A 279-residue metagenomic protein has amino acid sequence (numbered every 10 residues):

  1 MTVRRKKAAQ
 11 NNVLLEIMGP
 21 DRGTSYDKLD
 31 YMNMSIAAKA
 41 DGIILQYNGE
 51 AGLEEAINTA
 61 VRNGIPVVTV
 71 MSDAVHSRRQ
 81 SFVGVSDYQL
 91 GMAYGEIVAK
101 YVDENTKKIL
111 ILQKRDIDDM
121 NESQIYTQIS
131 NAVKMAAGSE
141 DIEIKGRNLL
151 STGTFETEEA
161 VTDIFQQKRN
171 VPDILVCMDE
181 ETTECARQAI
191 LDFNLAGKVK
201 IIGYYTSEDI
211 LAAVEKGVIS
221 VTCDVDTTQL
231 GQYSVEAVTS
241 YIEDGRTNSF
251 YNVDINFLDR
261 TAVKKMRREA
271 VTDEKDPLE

Functional and structural regions predicted by a protein language model:
M1-N11, L90-Y94, M120-E143, E156 (+3 more regions): Short, solvent-exposed amphipathic alpha-helices that sit in or adjacent to ligand/effector-binding or catalytic
M1-Q89, A93: Alpha-helical recognition/docking segments in bacterial nutrient-uptake and carbohydrate-utilization systems
A8-T24, K108-I111, V133-F155: Short beta-strand elements in bilobed, periplasmic/extracellular small-molecule ligand-binding domains
D21, R79-V85, R115-M120, K145-S151 (+1 more regions): Second-shell loop/turn segments in exported
M32-N33, A37, G42-R62, V67 (+3 more regions): Hydrophobic alpha-helical
D41, Q80, K107, D173-I174 (+1 more regions): Conserved acidic residues
V83-I109, F155-A160, T206-I210, V225-E243: Hydrophobic alpha-helical segments within soluble ligand-binding/sensing domains
D226-E279: Hinge/cleft segment of the Venus flytrap/periplasmic-binding protein
